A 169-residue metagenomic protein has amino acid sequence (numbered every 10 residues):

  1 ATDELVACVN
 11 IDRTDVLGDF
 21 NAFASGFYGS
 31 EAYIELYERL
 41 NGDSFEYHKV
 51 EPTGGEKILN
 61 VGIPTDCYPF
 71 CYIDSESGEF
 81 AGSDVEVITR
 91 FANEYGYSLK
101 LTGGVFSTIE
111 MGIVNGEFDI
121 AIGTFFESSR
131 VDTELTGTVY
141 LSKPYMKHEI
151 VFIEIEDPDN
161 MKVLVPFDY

Functional and structural regions predicted by a protein language model:
A1-I11, S129-H148: Ligand-binding "clamshell"
T2-Y47, V85-E94, I155-Y169: Extended ligand-binding regions for polar small-molecule ligands
D3-L5, K57, Y95-Y97, H148-I150: Envelope-exposed proteins and targeting segments
D15, S107-T108, K147, Y169: Short alpha-helical
D19-F20, E35, R39, G54-S129 (+1 more regions): Extracytoplasmic small-molecule ligand-binding "clamshell" domains of the periplasmic binding protein/Venus flytrap
V50-E51, V139: Short helix-loop hinge/linker segments at domain boundaries
F70-Y72, L141, D159: Short clusters of hydrophobic/aromatic residues that line enzyme substrate/ligand-binding pockets
I113, D132-E134, P158-D159, Y169: Short loop/helix-cap segments at secondary-structure boundaries that form the rim of catalytic
